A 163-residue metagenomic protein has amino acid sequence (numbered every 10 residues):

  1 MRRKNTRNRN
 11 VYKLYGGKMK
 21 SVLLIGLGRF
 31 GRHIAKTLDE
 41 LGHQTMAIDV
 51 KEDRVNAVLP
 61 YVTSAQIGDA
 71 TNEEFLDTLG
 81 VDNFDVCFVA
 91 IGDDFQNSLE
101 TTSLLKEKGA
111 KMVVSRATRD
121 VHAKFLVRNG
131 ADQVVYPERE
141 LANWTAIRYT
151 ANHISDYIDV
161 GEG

Functional and structural regions predicted by a protein language model:
M1-G163: Cytosolic regulatory regions of ion transport systems
